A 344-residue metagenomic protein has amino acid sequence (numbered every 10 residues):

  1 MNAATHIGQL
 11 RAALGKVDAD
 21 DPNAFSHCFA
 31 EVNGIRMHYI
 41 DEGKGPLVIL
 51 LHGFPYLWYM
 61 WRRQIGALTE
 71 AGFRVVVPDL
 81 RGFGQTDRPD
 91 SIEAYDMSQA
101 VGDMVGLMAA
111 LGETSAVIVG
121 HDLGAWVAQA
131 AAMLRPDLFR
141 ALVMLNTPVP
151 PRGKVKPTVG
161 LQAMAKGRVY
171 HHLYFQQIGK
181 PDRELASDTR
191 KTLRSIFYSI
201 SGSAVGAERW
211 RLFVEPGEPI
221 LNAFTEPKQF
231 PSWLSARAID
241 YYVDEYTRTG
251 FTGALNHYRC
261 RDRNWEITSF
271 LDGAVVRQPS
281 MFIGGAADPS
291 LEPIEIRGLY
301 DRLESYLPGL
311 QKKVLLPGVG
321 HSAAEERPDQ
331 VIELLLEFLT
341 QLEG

Functional and structural regions predicted by a protein language model:
N2, H6-F25, R36-M37, F83-V119 (+2 more regions): Flexible "cap/lid" subdomain of the alpha/beta-hydrolase fold that forms the substrate-access gate
S26-V32: Short acidic-hydrophobic surface loop/beta-edge motif
I35-R36, I40-D87, H121: Conserved HGGG/HGGXW glycine-rich cap/lid loop of the alpha/beta-hydrolase fold
Y39, F54, W58-W61, W126-Q129 (+2 more regions): Signature tryptophan residues that serve as conserved aromatic anchors
G43, L111-T114, L342: Glycine-rich phosphate-binding loop signature in dinucleotide/nucleotide-binding domains
R62, Q129-M133, I332-E333: Short, hydrophobic alpha-helix immediately C-terminal to the catalytic nucleophile
P308-G344: Catalytic active-site module of serine/aspartate enzymes centered on a nucleophile-bearing elbow/loop
